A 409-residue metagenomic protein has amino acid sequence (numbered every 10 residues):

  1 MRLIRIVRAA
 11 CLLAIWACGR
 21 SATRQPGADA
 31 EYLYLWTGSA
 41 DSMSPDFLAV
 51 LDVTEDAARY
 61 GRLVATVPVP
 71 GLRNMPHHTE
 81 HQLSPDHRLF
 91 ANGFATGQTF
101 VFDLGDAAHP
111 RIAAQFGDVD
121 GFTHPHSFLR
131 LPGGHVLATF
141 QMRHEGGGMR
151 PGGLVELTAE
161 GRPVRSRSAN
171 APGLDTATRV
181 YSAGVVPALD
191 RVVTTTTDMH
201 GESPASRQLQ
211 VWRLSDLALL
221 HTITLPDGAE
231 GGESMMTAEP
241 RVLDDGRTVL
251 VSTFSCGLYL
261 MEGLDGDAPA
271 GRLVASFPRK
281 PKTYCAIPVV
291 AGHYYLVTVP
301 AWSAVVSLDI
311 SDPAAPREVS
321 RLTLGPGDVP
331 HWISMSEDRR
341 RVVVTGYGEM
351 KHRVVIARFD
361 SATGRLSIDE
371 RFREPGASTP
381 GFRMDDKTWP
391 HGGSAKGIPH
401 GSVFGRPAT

Functional and structural regions predicted by a protein language model:
D41-S44, F94-G97, E145-P151, H200-R207 (+4 more regions): Short, solvent-exposed loop/turn segments at conserved positions within beta-propeller repeat blades
L51-R59, V101-P110, A159-R162, V211-L220 (+3 more regions): Short loop/turn segments immediately following beta-strands, especially the blade-tip and inter-blade linker loops
G61-R130: Blade-loop segments of beta-propeller domains
P70-Q82, V119-P132, G173-D190, D227-T248 (+3 more regions): Beta-rich, blade/repeat-based domains predominating in secreted/periplasmic proteins but also intracellular
H109-P187, D198: Asp-box/WD-like beta-propeller blade repeats and closely related beta-sheet repeat scaffolds
T178, A183-V306: Beta-propeller domains
K280-A357: Loop/turn-rich, solvent-exposed surfaces of beta-rich toroidal or solenoidal domains
I333, R340-T409: Blade-level signature of beta-propeller repeat domains, shared across WD40, Kelch, NHL, RCC1 and BNR/Asp-box propellers
